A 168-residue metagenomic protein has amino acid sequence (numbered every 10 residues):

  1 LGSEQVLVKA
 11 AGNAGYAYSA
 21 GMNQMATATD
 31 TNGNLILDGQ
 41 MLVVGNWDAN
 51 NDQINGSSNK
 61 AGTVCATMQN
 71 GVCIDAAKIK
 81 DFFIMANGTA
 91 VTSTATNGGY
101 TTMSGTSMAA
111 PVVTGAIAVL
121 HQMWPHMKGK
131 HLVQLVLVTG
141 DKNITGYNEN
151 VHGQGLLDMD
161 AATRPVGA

Functional and structural regions predicted by a protein language model:
L1, P111, A118, V138-T139: P-loop NTPase catalytic cores that bind/hydrolyze ATP
G2-V6, G39: A short helix->loop->beta-strand "cap" motif at the edges of active sites that frequently abuts
V8-G12, V44: Active-site neighborhood of phospho(di)ester-bond hydrolases with catalytic His/Asp-centered motifs
N13-S19: Active-site environment of divalent metal-dependent phosphoester hydrolases
S19-M25: Metal-dependent catalytic neighborhoods of phosphoester/phosphodiester hydrolases
A28-Q122, H126: Extracellular S/T/G-rich loop segment that most often corresponds to the catalytic His/Ser-adjacent loop
Q40-V43, Q122-A168: C-terminal subdomain of the subtilisin-like protease fold in secreted/lumenal serine endopeptidases
